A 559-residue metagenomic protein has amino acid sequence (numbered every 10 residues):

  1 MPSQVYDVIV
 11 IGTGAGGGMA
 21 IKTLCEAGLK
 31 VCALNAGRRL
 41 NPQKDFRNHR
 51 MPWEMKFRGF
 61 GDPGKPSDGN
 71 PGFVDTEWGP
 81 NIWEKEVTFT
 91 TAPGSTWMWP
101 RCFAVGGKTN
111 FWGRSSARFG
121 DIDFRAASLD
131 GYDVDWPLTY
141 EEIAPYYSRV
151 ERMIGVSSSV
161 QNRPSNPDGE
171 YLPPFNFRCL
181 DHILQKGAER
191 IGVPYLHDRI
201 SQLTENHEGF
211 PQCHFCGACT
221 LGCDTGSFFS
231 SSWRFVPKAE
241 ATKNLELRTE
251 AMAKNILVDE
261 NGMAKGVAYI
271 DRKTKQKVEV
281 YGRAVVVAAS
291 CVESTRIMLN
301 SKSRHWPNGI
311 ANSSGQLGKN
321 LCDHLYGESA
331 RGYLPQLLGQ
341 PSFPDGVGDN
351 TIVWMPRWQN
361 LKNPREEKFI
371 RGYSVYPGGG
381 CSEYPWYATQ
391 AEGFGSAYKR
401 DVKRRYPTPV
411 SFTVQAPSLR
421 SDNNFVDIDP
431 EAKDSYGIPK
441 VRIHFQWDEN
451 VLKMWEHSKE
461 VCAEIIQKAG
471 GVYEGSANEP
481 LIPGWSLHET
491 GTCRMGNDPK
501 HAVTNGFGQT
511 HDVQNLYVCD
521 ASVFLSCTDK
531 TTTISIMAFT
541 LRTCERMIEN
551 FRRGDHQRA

Functional and structural regions predicted by a protein language model:
M1-V5: A short, basic/flexible loop-to-alpha-helix module at the beginning of a structural domain
V8-A33: N-terminal Rossmann-like FAD-binding beta1-loop-alpha1 element of flavoenzymes
E26, K30-K56, T242, N255-D259 (+5 more regions): Glycine-rich loop(s) and the adjacent beta-strand/alpha-helix scaffold that form part
P42-F46, K108, G113-R114, D123-A127 (+3 more regions): Short, solvent-exposed loop/turn and secondary-structure capping segments
P42-K44, S157-G169, V472-L481, R553-A559: Short, glycine/acidic-rich hinge or "gate" loops at secondary-structure transitions that mediate conformational
F57-R58, G64-M98, F103, G113-D123 (+2 more regions): Conserved redox-cofactor binding core of oxidoreductases
N81-K108, W112, S116-R118, W136-P137 (+5 more regions): FAD cofactor-binding and catalytic pocket of flavoenzymes
H197-S201, Q212-C219, K254-L257, P407-S418 (+3 more regions): A glycine-rich dinucleotide-binding beta-alpha-beta segment and adjacent secondary-structure elements that constitute
